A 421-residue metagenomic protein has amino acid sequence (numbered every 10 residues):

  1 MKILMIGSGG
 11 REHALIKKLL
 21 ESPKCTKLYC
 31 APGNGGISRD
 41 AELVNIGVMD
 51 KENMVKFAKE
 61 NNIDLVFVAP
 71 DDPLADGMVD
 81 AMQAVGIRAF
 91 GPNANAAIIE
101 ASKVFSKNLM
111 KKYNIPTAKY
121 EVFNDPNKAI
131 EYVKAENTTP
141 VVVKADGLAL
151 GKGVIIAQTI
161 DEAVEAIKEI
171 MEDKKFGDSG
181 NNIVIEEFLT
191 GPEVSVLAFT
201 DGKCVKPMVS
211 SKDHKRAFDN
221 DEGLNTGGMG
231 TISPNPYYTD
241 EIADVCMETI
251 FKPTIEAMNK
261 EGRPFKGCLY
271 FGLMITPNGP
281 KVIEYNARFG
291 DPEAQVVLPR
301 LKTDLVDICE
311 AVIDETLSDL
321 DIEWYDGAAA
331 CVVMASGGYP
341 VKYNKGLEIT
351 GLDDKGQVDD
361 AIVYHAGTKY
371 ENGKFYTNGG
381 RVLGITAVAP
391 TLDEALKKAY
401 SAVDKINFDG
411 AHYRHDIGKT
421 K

Functional and structural regions predicted by a protein language model:
M1-A94: ATP-binding N-terminal substructure of ATP-dependent carboxylate-amine bond-forming enzymes
L4-M5, E100-I183, P236-K252: Active-site nucleotide/adenylate-binding loops and adjacent lid/helix of ATP-dependent enzymes
E21, G36-S38, F90, K112-N114 (+12 more regions): Solvent-exposed alpha-helices and their adjacent loops that cap or buttress functional pockets in soluble metabolic
V154-A294: Internal nucleotide-binding/catalytic subdomain
M247-L269, N286-D360: Active-site "cap" helix and flanking loop/linker of ATP-utilizing ligase/carboxylase catalytic domains
K345-G384: Generic long, charged, amphipathic alpha-helical segments
T368-N372, Y376-K421: Generic C-terminus detector
